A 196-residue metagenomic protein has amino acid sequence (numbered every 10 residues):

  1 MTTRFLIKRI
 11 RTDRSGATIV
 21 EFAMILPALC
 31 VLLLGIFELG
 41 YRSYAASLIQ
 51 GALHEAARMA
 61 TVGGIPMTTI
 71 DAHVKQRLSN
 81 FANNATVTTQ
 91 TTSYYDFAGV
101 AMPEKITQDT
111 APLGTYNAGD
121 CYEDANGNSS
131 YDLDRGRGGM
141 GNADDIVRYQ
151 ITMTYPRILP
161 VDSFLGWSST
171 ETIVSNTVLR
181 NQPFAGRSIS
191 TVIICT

Functional and structural regions predicted by a protein language model:
T2, H54-T196: Short, conserved structural patches
T2-L78: Alpha-helical assembly-interface signal, strongest on the long, hydrophobic N-terminal helix that forms
